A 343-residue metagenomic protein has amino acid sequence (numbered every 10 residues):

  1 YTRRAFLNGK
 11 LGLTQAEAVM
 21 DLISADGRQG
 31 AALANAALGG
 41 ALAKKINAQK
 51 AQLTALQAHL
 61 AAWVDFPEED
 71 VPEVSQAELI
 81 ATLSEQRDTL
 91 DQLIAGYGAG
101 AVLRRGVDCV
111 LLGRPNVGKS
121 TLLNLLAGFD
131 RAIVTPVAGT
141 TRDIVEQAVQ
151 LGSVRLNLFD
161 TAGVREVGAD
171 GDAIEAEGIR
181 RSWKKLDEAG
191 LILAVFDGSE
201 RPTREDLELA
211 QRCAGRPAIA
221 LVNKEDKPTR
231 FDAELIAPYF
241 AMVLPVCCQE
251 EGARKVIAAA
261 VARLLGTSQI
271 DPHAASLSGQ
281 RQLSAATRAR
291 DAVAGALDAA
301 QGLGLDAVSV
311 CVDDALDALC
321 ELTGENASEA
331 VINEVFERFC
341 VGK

Functional and structural regions predicted by a protein language model:
Y1-Q15, D26: N-terminal accessory targeting/assembly segments
G12, E17, R28-Q150, L156 (+3 more regions): C-terminal-of-GTPase-core extension/linker across diverse P-loop GTPases
D21: Phosphate/Mg2+-binding loops and adjacent switch elements in nucleotide/diphosphate-handling enzyme cores
L123, V154-N157, W183, L193-A194: Terminal RNA-binding accessory module
D160: Conserved active-site aspartate in kinases
E175-S199: Inter-motif core of Ras-like GTPase G domains
